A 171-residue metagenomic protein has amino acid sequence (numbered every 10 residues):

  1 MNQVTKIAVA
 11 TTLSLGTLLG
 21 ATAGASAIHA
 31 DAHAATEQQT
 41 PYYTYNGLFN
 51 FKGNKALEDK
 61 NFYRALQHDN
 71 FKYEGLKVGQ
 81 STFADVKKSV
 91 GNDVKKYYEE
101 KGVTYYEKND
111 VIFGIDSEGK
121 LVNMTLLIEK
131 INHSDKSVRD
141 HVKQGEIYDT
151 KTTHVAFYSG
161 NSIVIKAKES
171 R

Functional and structural regions predicted by a protein language model:
N2-A21: Sec-dependent N-terminal signal peptides
Q3, G20-K143: Short helix/turn-capping signatures at newly exposed starts of structured segments
G119-L126, N161-E169: Short, well-ordered strand-loop elements centered on a beta-strand within folded domains, enriched for acidic residues
Y148-K168: Short, exposed beta-strand-loop hairpins at the edges of beta-sheets in extracellular/periplasmic proteins
